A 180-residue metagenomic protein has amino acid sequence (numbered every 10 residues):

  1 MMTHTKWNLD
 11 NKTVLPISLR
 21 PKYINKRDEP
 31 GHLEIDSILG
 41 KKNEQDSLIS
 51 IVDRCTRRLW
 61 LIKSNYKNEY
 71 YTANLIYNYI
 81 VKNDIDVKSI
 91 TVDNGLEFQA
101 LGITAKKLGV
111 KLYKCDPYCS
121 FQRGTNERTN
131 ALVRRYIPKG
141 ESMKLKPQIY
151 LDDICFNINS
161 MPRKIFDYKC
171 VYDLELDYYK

Functional and structural regions predicted by a protein language model:
M1-L48: Mobile-element integrase/transposase regions, centering on the N-terminal DNA-binding/Zn-coordinating module
D36, I51, R57, I76 (+4 more regions): Mobile genetic element proteins and their domesticated derivatives, centered on retroelements and DNA transposons
G40-K41, Y66-E69, G95-F98, S120: Short, catalytically relevant binding-site loops at active-site mouths
K41-E44, L61-D84: Active-site beta-loop-alpha junctions of metal-dependent nucleic acid enzymes, especially the RNase H-like/DDE
T56-W60, K82-K88, Y136-I137: Short, surface-exposed connector motifs at secondary-structure boundaries
L75, G102-T104: A short acidic, amphipathic alpha-helical/loop segment
I85-A100, Y118: Acidic/histidine-rich, metal-coordinating catalytic segments
A105-L112, D116-K180: Charged alpha-helix within mobile-element recombinases
